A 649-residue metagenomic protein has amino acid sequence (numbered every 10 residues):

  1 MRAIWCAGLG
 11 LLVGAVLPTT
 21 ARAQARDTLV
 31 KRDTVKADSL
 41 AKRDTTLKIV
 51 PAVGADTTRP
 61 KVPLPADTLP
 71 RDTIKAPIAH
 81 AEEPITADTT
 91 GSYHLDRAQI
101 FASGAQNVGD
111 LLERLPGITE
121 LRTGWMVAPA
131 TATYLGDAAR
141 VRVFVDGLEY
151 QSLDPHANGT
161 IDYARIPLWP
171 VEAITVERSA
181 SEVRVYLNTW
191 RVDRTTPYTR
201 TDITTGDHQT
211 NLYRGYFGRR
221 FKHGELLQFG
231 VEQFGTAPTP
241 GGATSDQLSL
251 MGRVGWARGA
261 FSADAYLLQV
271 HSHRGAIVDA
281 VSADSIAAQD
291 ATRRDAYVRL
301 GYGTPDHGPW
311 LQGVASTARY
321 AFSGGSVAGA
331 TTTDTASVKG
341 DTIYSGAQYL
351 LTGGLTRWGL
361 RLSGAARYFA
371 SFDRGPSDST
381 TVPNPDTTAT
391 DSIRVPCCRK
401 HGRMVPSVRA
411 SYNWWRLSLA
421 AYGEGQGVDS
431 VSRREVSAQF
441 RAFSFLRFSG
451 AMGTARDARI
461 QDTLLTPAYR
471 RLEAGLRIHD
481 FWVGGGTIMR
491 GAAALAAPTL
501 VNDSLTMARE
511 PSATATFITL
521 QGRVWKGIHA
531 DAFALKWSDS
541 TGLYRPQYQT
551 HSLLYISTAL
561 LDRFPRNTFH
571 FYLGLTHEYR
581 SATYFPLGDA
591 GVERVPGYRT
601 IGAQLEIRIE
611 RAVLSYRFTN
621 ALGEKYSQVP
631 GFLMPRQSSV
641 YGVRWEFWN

Functional and structural regions predicted by a protein language model:
L17-A23: Sec/Tat signal peptide C-region and signal peptidase I cleavage site
A25, K42-S103, R191-T195: N-terminal periplasmic "start-of-domain" segments of outer-membrane beta-barrel proteins
D27-T28, T34, D38-S39, T45 (+15 more regions): Coil residues (strongly favoring Ser/Thr
L69-A87, S92-Y93, G109-E149, Y186-N188: Extracytoplasmic beta-strand/coil segments of soluble accessory domains associated with Gram-negative outer-membrane
D162-D202, L212: A beta-strand signature from Gram-negative outer-membrane beta-barrel systems, especially the internal plug domain
Y186-W190, Y198-G206, N211-T244, S249-A257 (+1 more regions): Predominantly transmembrane beta-strands of Gram-negative outer membrane beta-barrel pores used for transport
G241, F261-G308, V314-Q348, P383-T390 (+3 more regions): Flexible loop and strand-edge segments within Gram-negative outer membrane beta-barrel domains
W310-A318, T342-N649: Exposed, low-structure sequence patches enriched in small/polar residues
